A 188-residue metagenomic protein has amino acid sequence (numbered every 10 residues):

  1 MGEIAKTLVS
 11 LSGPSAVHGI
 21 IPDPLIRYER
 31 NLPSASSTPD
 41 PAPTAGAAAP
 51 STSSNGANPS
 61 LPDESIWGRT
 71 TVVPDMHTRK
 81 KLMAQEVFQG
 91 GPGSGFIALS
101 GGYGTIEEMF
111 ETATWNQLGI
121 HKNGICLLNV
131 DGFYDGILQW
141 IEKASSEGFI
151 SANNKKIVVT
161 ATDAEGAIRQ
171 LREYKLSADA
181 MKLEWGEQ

Functional and structural regions predicted by a protein language model:
M1-K6, E29-R30, F133-S145: Glycine-rich, charge-decorated loop segments at or immediately adjacent to ligand/cofactor-binding or catalytic sites
M1-S100: Acidic/glycine-enriched connector segments
S15-P24, A98-S100, I106-W140, A152-K155: Short, acidic/small-residue loops that bind anionic groups at enzyme active sites
Y28-S37, M109, I137-Q139, Q170-L171: Short, well-ordered secondary-structure micro-motifs
P59, S65, H77, N116 (+4 more regions): Non-catalytic terminal and connector segments of soluble metabolic enzymes
P74-D75, T105, D163: Alpha-helix N-cap recognition
R79, M83, T105-E108, F133 (+1 more regions): Internal, well-ordered alpha-helical segments in soluble enzyme and binding-protein domains
Q85-G90, E147-Q188: A charged, well-structured terminal subsegment
